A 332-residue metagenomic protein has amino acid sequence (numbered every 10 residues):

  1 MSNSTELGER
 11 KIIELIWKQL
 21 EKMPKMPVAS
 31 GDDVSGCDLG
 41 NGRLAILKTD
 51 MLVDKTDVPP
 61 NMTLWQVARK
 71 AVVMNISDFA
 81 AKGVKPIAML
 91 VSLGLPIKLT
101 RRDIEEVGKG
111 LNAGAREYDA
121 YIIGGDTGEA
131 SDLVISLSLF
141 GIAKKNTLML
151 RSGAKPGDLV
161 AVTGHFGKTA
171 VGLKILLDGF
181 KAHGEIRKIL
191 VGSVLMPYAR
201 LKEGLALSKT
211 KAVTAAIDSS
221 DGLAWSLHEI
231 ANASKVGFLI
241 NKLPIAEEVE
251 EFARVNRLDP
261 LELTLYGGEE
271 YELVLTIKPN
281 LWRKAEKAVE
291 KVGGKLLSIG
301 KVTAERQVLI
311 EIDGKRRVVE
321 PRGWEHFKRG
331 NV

Functional and structural regions predicted by a protein language model:
M1-V332: Helix-biased detector of long, well-ordered alpha-helical tracts
